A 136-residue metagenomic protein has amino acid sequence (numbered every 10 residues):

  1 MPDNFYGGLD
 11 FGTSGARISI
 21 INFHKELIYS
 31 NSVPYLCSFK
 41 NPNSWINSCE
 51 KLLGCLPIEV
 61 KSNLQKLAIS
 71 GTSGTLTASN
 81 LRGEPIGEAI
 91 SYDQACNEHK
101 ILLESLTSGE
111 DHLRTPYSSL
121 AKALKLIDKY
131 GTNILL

Functional and structural regions predicted by a protein language model:
M1-E88: N-terminal glycine/serine-rich phosphate-binding loop of ATP-dependent small-molecule kinases, especially carbohydrate
C55-L136: Glycine-rich phosphate-binding/catalytic subdomain of phosphoryl-transfer and nucleotide/sugar-phosphate-processing
